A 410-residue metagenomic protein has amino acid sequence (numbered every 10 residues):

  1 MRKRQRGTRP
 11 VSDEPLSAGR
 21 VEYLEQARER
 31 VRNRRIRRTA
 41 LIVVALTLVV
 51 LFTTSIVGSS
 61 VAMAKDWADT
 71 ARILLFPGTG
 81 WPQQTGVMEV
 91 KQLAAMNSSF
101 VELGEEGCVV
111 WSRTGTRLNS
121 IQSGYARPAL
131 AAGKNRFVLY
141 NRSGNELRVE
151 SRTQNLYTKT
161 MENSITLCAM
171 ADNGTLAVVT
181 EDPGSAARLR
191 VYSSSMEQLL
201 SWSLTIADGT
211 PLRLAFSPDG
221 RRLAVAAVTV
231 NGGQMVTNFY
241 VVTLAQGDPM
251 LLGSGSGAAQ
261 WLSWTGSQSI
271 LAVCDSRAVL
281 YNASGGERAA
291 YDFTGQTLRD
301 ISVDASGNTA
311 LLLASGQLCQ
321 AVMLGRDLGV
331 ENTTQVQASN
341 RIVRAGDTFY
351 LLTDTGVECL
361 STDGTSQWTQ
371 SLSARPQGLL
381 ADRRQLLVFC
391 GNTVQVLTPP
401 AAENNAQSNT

Functional and structural regions predicted by a protein language model:
M1-I36: N-terminal Lys/Arg-rich, disordered targeting/topogenic segments
R37-S55: Hydrophobic membrane-insertion alpha-helices, especially the h-region of bacterial N-terminal signal peptides
A71-T85, G115-Q122, T153-T160, Q198-L204 (+5 more regions): A short beta-strand motif characteristic of beta-propeller blades
G86-A94, S123-N135, N163-D172, D208-F216 (+4 more regions): Repeated scaffold domains used in trafficking and secretory/extracellular systems, primarily beta-propellers
K91-L103, C108-V109, L130-R142, L147-R148 (+8 more regions): Short beta-strand elements that form the blades of beta-propeller/WD-repeat-like and other beta-sheet-rich scaffold
N119-A226: Non-cytosolic head/periplasmic domains of membrane-anchored proteins
S185-V279: Solenoidal tandem-repeat scaffolds enriched in leucines and small polar residues
A283-L372: Intrinsically disordered, low-complexity segments enriched in Gly and acidic/Ser/Thr residues that form flexible
